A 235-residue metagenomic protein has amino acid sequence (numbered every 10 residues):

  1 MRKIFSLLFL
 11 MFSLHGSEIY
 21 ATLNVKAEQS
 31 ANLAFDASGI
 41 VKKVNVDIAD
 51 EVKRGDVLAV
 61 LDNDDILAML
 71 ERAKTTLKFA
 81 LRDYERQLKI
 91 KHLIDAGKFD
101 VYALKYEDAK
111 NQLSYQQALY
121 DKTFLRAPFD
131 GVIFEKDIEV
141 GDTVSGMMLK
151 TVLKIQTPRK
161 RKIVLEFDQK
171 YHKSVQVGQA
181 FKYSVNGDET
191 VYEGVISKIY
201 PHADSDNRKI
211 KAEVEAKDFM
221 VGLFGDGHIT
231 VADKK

Functional and structural regions predicted by a protein language model:
I4-S13: Sec-dependent N-terminal signal peptides
E18-M69, K136-E139, D168-K170, K198-H202: Long, amphipathic coiled-coil "stalk"/hairpin helices in large membrane-associated assemblies
A21, T75-R82, G225-K235: Short alpha-helical boundary/capping segments at helix-coil junctions
N24, K43, E51-V57, R126-F167: Surface-exposed patches in structured soluble domains
D50-F129, K162-V164: Amphipathic alpha-helical coiled-coil/rod segments that serve as protein-protein coupling scaffolds
V57, N63-D64, L149, N186 (+1 more regions): Short, surface-exposed secondary-structure boundary micro-motifs
V177-E193: Low-complexity, intrinsically disordered, polar/proline/glycine/glutamine-rich protein-protein interaction regions
V191-K235: Structural microfeature recognizing short secondary-structure transition sites
